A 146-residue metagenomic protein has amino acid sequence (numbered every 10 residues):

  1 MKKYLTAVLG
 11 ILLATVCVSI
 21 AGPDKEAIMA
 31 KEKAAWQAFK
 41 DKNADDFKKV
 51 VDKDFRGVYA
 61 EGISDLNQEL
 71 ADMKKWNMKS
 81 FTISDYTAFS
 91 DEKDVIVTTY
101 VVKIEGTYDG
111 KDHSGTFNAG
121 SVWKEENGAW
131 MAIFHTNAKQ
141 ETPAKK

Functional and structural regions predicted by a protein language model:
M1-Y4: Positively charged n-region of N-terminal signal peptides that target proteins for export
A7-V16: Bacterial N-terminal signal peptides
C17-A21: Sec/Tat signal peptide C-region and signal peptidase I cleavage site
G22-K49, D54-K146: A beta-strand edge to alpha-helix "cap/lid" segment located at domain peripheries
